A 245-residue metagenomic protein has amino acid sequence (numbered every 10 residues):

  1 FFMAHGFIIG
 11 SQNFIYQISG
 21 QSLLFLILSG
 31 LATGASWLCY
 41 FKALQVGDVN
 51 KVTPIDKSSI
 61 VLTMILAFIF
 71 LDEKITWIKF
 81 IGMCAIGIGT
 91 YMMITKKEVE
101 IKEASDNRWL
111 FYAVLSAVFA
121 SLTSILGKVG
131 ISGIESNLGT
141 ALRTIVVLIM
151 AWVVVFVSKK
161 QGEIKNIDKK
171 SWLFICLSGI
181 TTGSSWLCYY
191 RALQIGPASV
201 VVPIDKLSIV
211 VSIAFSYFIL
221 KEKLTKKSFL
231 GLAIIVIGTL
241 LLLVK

Functional and structural regions predicted by a protein language model:
F1, I55-I69, V146-M150, I204-F218 (+1 more regions): Alpha-helical transmembrane segments of compact multi-pass small-molecule transporters, enriched in specific families
F1-L26, L31-G47, T95-Y112, V146-C176 (+2 more regions): Membrane-interface interhelical linkers
S11-Y16, L122-V147, V200: Juxtamembrane helix-loop-helix junctions in multi-pass membrane proteins
L28, I55-S58, I78-I81, L142-R143 (+2 more regions): Hydrophobic core positions of alpha-helical segments in small-molecule transporters and transporter systems
Y40-I55, S132-L138, C188-L207: Structural motif at transmembrane-helix junctions in multi-pass transporters
A43, I69-L71, I75, G130 (+3 more regions): Hydrophobic/aromatic residues within transmembrane alpha-helices of multi-pass small-molecule transporters
V61-V118, T225-K245: Juxtamembrane helix-loop boundary signature in multi-pass membrane transporters
